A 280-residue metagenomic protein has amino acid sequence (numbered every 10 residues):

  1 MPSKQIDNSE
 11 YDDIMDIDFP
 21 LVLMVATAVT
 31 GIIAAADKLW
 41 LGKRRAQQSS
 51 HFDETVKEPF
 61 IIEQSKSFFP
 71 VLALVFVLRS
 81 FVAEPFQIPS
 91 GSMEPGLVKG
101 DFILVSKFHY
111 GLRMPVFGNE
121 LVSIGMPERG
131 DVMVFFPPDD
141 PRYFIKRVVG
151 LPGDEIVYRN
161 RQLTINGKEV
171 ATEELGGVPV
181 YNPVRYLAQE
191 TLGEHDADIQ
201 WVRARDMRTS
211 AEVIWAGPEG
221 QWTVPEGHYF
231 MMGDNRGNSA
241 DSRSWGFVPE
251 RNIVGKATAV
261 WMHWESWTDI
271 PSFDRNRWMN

Functional and structural regions predicted by a protein language model:
P2-R44, D53-K57, I61, F86-Q87 (+1 more regions): Soluble "head" domains of membrane/secretory-pathway proteins
F52-A83: Internal/C-terminal transmembrane anchor helices
G91: Short surface loop/edge beta-strand patches of beta-sandwich-type extracellular domains that form ligand-contact sites
